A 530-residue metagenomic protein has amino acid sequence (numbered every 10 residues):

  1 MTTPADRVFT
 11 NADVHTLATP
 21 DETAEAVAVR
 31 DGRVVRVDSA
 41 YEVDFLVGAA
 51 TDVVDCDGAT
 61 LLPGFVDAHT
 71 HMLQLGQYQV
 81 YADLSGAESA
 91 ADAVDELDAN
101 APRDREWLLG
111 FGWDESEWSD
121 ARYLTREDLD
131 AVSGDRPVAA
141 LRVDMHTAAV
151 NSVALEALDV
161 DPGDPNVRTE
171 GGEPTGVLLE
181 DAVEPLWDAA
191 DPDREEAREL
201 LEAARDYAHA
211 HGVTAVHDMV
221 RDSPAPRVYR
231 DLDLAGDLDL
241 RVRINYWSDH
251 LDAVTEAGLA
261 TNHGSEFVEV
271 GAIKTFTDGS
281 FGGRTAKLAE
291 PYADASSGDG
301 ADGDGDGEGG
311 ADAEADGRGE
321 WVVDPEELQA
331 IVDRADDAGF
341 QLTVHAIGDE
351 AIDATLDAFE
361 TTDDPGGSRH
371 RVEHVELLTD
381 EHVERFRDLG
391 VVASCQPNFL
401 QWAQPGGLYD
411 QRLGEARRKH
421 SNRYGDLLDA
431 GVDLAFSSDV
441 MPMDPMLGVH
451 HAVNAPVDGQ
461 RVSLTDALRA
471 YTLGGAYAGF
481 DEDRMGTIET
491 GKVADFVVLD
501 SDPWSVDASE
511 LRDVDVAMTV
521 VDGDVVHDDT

Functional and structural regions predicted by a protein language model:
T2-N11, H15, T19-A257, G283-R284 (+7 more regions): Divalent metal-binding segments
A12, G32, G58, H69 (+15 more regions): Divalent metal-coordination and catalytic microenvironments
H71, V268-T285, V391-Q401: Non-cysteine beta-strand/loop elements that form the S-adenosyl-L-methionine
M72-Q74, S116-E117, R221-A225, I347-A354 (+3 more regions): Active-site environment of divalent metal-dependent phosphoester hydrolases
W107, P137, A215, D239-R243 (+5 more regions): Structural preference for beta-strand elements that scaffold enzyme active sites
E199, V332-T343, E350-H370, Q396-S501: His/Asp/Glu-enriched, well-ordered alpha-helical/loop segment that forms or immediately abuts the divalent-metal
D239-K274, S368-D380, G406-A430: Phosphate/diphosphate-binding loops
L473-G474, T490-F496, D500, D513-T530: Mid-to-C-terminal alpha-helical segments outside catalytic/metal-binding sites
